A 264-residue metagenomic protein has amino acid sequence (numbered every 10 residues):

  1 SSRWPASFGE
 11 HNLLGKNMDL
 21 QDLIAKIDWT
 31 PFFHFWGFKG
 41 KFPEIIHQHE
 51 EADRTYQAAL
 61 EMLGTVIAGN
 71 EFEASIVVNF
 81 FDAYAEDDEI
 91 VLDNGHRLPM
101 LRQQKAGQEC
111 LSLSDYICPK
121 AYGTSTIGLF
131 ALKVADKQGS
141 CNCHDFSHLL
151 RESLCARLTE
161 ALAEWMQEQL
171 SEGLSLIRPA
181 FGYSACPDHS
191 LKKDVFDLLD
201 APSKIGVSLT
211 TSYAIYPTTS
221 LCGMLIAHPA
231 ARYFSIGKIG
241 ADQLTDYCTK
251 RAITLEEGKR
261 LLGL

Functional and structural regions predicted by a protein language model:
S1-H148: Active-site loops and adjacent core secondary-structure elements that bind or stabilize anionic groups
Q108-D115, A121-L264: C-terminal accessory domains/tails appended to large, multi-domain proteins
